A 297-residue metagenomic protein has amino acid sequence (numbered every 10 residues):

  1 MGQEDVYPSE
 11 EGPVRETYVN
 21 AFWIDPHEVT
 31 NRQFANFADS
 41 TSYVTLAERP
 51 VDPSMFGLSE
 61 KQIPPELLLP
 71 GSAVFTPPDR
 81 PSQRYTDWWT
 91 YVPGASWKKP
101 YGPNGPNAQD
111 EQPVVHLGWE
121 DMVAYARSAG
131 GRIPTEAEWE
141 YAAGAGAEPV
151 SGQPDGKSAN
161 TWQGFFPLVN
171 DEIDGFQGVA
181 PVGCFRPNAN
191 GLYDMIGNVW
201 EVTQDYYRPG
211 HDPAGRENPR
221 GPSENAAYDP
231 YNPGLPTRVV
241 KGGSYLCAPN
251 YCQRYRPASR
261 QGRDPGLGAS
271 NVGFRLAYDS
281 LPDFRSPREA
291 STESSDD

Functional and structural regions predicted by a protein language model:
G2-V6, P50, S54-P257, Q261 (+2 more regions): Functional-site microenvironments in short loops/helix caps that host divalent-cation chemistry
P8-G12: C-terminal, low-complexity/hydrophilic appendages and adjacent surface loops of extracellular/periplasmic anionic
P13-R15, R238: Short beta-strand segments
E16-A21: A short N-terminal beta-strand-loop micro-motif at the entrance of redox/enzyme domains
F22, F37-L46, A129-G130, L281-P282: Short capping motifs at secondary-structure boundaries
D25: An anion-binding catalytic pocket shared by soluble metabolic enzymes
T30: Acidic-aromatic/histidine active-site loop/patch
S270-F284: Short, structured beta-strand segments at or near domain termini in extracellular proteins/domains
